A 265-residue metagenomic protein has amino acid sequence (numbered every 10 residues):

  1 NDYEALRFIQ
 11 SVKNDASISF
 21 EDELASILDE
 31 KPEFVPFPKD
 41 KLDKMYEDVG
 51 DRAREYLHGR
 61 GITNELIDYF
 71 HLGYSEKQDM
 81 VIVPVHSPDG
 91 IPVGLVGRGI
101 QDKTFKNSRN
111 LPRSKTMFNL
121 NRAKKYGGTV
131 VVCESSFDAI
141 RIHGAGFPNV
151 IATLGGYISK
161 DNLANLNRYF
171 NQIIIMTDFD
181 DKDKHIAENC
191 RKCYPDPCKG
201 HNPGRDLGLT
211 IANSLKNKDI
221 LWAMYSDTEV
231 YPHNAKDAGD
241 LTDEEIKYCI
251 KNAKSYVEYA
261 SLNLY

Functional and structural regions predicted by a protein language model:
N1-E65, Y69, E76-M80, P92 (+4 more regions): Non-catalytic accessory segments of DNA primases and related replication-initiation nucleases
E55, S75-F170, H185-C193: Phosphate-handling DNA/RNA-contact segment within nucleic-acid enzymes
K125-G127, G156-A223: Conserved catalytic cores of soluble enzyme domains, especially glycine-rich substrate-binding beta-alpha loops
V150-G156, D219-N234: RNase H-like polynucleotidyl transferase catalytic core
A235, D243-Y265: C-terminal or mid-to-C-terminal helical accessory/interaction module adjacent to the motor/catalytic core
